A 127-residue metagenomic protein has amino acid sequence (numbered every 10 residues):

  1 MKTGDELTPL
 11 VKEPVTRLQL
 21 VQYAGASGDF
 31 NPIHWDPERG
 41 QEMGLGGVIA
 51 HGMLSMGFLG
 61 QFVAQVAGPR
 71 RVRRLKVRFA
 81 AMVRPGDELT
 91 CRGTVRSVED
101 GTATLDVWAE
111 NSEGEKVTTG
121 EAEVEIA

Functional and structural regions predicted by a protein language model:
M1-R71: Hot-dog-fold acyl-thioester-processing enzymes
M1-T8, M82-A127: HotDog/MaoC-like acyl-thioester-processing domains
P9-V15, V77, A122-V124: Generic detection of short hydrophobic beta-strand segments and adjacent strand-loop junctions
G25-S27, G40, R74-K76, A103 (+1 more regions): Short, charged/polar low-complexity linear motifs in solvent-exposed/disordered segments
P37-Q41, V77, G93: Residue-level signal for alpha-helical context at structural boundaries
V63-C91: Mid-chain, well-packed structural core segment of small domains
